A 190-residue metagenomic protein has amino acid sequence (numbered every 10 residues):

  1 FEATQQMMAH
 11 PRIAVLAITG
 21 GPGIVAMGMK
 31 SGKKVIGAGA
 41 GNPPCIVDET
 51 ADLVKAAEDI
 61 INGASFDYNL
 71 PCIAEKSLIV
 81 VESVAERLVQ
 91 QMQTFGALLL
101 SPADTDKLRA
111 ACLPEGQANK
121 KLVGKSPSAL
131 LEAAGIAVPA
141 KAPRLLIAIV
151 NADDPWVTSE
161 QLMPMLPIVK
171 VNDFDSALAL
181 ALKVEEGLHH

Functional and structural regions predicted by a protein language model:
F1-I13: A structured beta-alpha segment of the ubiquitous adenosine-cofactor-binding alpha/beta core
H10, A38-A40, P71-A74, S159-P164 (+1 more regions): Short glycine-enriched loop/turn motifs at secondary-structure junctions
H10, N62, T94, L180-K183: Residues within well-ordered alpha-helical secondary structure of globular protein domains
R12, G32-K33, E185: Residue-level detector of structured alpha->beta connecting loops
L16-G28: Glycine-rich phosphate-binding loop
V25-A152: ALDH superfamily catalytic-core signature
A137-H190: Conserved C-terminal structural/oligomerization subdomain of aldehyde/semialdehyde dehydrogenase
